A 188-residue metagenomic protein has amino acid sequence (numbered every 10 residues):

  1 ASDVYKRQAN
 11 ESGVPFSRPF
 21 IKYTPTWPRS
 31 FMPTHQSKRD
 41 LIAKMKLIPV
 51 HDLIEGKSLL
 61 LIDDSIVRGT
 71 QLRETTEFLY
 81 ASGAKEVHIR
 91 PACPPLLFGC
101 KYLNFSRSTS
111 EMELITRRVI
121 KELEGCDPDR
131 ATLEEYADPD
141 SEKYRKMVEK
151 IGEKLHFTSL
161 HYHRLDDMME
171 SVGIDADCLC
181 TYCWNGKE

Functional and structural regions predicted by a protein language model:
A1-Y5: Short, small-residue-biased leader/transition segments that mark boundaries at the very start of proteins
R7-S58, L97-T109: Short, glycine/charge-rich flexible loops or terminal/linker lids adjacent to PRPP-binding catalytic cores
A9-E11, S17-K22, L61-I62, G69 (+3 more regions): Generic beta-strand/beta-sheet core signal
Q36-D40, S65, A137-P139: Short, flexible loop segments at the rims of nucleotide/cofactor-binding pockets, characterized by
K46-V50, D63, T75-T76, V148: Generic recognition of flexible, low-complexity loop/linker segments
S58-L59, T158: Hydrophobic beta-strand segments of well-ordered beta-sheets in folded domains
R68-E74: Short glycine/serine/threonine-rich phosphate/pyrophosphate-binding segments that cradle anionic phosphate groups
E74-E188: PRPP-dependent phosphoribosyltransferase catalytic core
